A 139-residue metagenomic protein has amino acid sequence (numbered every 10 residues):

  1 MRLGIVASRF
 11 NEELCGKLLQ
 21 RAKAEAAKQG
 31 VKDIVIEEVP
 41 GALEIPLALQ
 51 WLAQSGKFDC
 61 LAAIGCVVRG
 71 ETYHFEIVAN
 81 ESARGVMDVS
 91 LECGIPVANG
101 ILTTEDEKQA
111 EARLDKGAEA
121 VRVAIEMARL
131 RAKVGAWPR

Functional and structural regions predicted by a protein language model:
M1-P40: Glycine-rich phosphate/diphosphate-binding loop of Rossmann-like nucleotide-binding domains
R9-F10, V39, G65-V67, L102-E105: Short, ordered loop/turn segments at secondary-structure junctions
Q20, L43-Q54, D115-A118, R122-I125: Amphipathic, non-transmembrane alpha-helical secondary structure
I34-I36, Q54, S82, R139: Intrinsically disordered, low-complexity, basic-enriched segments
I36, D59-I64, P96-L102: Short beta-strand segments at enzyme active-site cores
E44-G85: Glycine-rich phosphate-binding loop
F75, N80-R139: C-terminal binding/interaction regions
